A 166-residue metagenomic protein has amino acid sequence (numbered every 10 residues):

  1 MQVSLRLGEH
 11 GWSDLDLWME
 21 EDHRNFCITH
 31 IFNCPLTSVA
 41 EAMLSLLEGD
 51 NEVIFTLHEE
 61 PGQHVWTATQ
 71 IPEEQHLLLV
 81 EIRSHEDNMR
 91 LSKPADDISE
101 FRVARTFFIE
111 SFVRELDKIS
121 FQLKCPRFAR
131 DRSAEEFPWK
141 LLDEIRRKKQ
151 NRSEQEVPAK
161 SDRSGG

Functional and structural regions predicted by a protein language model:
M1-T37, S45-L46: N-terminal "first-domain core" detector
S4-G8, W18-E20, H58, T69-I71 (+1 more regions): A structural detector for beta-sheet-dominated domains
G8-G11, G49, G62, G165-G166: Residue-identity detector for glycine
H10-W12, D22-R24, G62, E73-Q75 (+1 more regions): Generic "edge-of-domain/loop-turn" microfeature
I28-L77: Compact, well-ordered interaction domains used in eukaryotic information-processing assemblies
T67-G166: Long protein-protein interaction modules used by eukaryotic assembly/scaffold proteins
